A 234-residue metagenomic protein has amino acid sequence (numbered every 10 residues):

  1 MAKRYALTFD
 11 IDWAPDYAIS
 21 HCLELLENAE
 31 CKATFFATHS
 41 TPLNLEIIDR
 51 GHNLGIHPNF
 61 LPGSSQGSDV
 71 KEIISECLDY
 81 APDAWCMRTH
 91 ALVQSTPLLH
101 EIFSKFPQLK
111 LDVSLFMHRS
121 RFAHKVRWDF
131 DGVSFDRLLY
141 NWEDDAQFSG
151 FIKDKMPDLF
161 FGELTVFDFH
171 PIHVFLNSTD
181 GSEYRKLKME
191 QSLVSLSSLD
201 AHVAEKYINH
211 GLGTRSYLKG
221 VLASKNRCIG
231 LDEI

Functional and structural regions predicted by a protein language model:
M1-G51, S75, D79-A84, T96-L109 (+1 more regions): Terminal accessory/targeting
I47-I73, P82-Q94: Substrate-binding cleft of extracellular glycoside hydrolase catalytic domains
